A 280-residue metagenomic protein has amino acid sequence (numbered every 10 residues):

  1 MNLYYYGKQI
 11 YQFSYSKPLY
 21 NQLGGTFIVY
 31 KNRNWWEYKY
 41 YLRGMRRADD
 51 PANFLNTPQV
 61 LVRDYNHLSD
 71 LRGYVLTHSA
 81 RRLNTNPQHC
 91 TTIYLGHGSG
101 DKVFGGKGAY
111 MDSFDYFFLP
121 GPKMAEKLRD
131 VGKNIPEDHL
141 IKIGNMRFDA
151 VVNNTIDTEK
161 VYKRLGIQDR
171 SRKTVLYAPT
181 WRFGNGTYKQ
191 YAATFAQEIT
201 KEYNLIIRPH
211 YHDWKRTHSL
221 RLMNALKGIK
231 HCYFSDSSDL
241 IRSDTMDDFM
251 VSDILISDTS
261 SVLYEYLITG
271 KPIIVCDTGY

Functional and structural regions predicted by a protein language model:
N2-L3, V175: Conserved hydrophobic helix-helix packing surfaces used for dimerization/oligomerization
Y4-T155: Active-site and donor-binding regions of nucleotide-sugar-utilizing enzymes
Q12-L23, F27-I28, R147-A225: Conserved catalytic-core segment of nucleotide-activated headgroup transferases in glycan assembly
V29-A52, T200-D239: Catalytic donor nucleotide-activated moiety binding site of glycosyltransferases and closely related
R63-L68, S219-Y264: Donor nucleotide-activated moiety binding/catalytic core segment of transferases that use nucleotide-activated donors
S79-R81, G96-G98, I143-M146, Y177-R182 (+2 more regions): Short loop/turn segments at strand-loop or loop-helix junctions that form parts of catalytic or ligand-binding pockets
N84-T85, E126, F183-N185, L263-Y264: Short glycine-rich, flexible loops that bind phosphorylated cofactors or substrates
T85-G96, L240-Y280: A donor-sugar binding/catalytic signature common to diverse glycosyltransferases and related nucleotide-sugar
